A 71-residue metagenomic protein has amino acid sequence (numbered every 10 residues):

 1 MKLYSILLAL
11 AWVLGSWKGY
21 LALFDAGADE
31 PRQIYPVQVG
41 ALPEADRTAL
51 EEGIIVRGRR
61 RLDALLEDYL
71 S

Functional and structural regions predicted by a protein language model:
M1-P31: The feature represents the first ordered module of a protein
G19-E52: Flexible, solvent-exposed short loops/turns enriched in glycine
A45-S71: C-terminal partner/receptor-binding element of secreted or periplasmic proteins
